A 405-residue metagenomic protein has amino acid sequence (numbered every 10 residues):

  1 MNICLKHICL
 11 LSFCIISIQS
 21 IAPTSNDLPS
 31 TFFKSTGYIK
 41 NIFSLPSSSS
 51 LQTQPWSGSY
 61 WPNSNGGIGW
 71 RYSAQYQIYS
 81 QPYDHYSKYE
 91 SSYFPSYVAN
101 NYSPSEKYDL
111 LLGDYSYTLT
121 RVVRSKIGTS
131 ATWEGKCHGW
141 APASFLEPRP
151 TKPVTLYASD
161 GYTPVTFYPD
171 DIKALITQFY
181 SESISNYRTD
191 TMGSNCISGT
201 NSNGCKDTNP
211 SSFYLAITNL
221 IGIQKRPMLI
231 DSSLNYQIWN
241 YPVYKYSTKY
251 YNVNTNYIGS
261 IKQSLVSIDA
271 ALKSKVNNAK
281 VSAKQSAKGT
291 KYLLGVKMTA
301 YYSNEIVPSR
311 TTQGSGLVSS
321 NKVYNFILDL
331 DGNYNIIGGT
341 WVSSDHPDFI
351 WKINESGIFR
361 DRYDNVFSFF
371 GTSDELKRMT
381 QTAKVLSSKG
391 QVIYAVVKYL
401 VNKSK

Functional and structural regions predicted by a protein language model:
M1-C9: Bacterial N-terminal signal peptides that target proteins for export
I15-I18: N-terminal signal peptide c-region/cleavage motif recognized by signal peptidases
I21-K405: Active-site-adjacent structural elements in enzyme catalytic domains
